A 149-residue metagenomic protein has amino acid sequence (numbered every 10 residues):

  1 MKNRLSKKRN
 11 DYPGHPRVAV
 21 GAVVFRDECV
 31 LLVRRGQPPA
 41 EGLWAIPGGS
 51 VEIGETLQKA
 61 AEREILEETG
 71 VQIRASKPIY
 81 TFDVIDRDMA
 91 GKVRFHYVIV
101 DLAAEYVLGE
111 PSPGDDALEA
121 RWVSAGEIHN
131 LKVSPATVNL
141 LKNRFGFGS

Functional and structural regions predicted by a protein language model:
M1-G21, K92: Acidic, metal-coordinating catalytic segment for phosphate/diphosphate chemistry, firing primarily on the Nudix
V18-V20, E28, V98-V100, L118: Change "...and in nucleic-acid phosphodiester-cleaving endonucleases..." to "...and in nucleic-acid processing enzymes
R26, R34: A cytosolic small-molecule/anion-sensing beta-strand core signal
P38-W44: A conserved beta-turn-beta hairpin within the catalytic core of GNAT-like acetyltransferases that forms part
I46-I79, L102: The catalytic Nudix box helix
F82-E110: Active-site-adjacent beta-strand/loop module that shapes the phosphate/pyrophosphate-binding cleft
D101-A103, S112-N143: NUDIX/MutT-family hydrolases
